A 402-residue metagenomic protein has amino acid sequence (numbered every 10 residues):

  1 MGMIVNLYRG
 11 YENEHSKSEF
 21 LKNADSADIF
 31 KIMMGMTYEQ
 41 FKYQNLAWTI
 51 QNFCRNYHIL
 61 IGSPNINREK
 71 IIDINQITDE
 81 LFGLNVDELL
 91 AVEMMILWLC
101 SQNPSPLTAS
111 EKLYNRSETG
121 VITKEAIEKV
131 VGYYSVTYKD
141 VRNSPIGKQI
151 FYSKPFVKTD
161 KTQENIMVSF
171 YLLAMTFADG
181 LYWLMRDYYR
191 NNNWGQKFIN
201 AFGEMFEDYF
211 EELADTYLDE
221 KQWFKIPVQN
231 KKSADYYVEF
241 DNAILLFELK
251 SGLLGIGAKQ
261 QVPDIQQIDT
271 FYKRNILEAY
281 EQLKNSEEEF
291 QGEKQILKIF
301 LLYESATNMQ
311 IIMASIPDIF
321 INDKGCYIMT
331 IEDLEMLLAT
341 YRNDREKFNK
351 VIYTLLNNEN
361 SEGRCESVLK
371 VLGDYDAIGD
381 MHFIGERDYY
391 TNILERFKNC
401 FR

Functional and structural regions predicted by a protein language model:
G2-D219, I312-R402: Interfaces and regulatory segments of ATP-dependent nucleotide/adenylate/phosphodiester-chemistry enzymes
G203, E207, Q229, F240 (+1 more regions): Active-site-proximal structural scaffolding
A214, Y236-V238, A243-S251: Conserved catalytic cores of phosphodiester-cleaving nucleases, focusing on short active-site segments
D215-E239: A short acidic/basic microdomain associated with nuclease active sites
I226-P227, L301-S305: Short His-Asn-centered micro-motif
I226-V228, S233-A234, Q260-V262, I311-I316: Composition- and surface-driven signal marking solvent-exposed, interaction-prone regions in large proteins
S251-L301: Catalytic cores of nucleic-acid endonucleases
L253-L254, S305-M309: Short acidic, S/G/P-rich loop/turn micro-motifs used as interaction or catalytic elements
